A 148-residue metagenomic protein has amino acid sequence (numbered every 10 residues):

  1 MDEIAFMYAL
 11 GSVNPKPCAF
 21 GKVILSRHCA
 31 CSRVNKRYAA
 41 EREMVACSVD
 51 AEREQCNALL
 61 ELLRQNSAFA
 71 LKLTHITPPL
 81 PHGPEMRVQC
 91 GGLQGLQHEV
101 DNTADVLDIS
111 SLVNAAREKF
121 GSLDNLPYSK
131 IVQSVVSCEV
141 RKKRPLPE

Functional and structural regions predicted by a protein language model:
M1-E148: Cysteine-centered metal-binding/redox modules
